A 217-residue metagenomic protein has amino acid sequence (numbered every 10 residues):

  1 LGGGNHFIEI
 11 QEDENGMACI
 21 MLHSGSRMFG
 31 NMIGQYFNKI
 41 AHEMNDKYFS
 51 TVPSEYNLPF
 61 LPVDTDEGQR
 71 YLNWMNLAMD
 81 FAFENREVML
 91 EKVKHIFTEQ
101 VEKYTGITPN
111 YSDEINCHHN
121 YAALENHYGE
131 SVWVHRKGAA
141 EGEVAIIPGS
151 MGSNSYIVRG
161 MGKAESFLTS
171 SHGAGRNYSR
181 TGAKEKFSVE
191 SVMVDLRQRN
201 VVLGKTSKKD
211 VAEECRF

Functional and structural regions predicted by a protein language model:
L1-F217: Domain-length cofactor-binding catalytic modules of enzymes
